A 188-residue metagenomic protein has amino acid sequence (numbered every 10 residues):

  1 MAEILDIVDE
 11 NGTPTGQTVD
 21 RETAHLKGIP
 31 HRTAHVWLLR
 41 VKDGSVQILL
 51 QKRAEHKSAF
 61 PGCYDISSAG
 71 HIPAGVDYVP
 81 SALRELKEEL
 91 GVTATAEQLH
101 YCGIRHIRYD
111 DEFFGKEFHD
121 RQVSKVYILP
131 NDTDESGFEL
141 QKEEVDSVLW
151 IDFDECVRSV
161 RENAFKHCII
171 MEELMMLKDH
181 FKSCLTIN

Functional and structural regions predicted by a protein language model:
M1-G44: Acidic, metal-coordinating catalytic segment for phosphate/diphosphate chemistry, firing primarily on the Nudix
Q17, Q51, C102-I104: Residue-level detector of high-confidence beta-strand sites
T23-T33, S45-R84, E88: Conserved Nudix-box catalytic region and its N-terminal flanking loop in Nudix hydrolases and closely related
L39-V46, E55-K57, I107, T133-D134: Short, charged/polar surface micro-motifs in flexible loops or helix N-caps
G62-Y64, S68, A74, G103-N188: Nudix hydrolase/Nudix homology domain
T93-I104: A short coil-to-beta-strand element that immediately follows conserved catalytic motifs
